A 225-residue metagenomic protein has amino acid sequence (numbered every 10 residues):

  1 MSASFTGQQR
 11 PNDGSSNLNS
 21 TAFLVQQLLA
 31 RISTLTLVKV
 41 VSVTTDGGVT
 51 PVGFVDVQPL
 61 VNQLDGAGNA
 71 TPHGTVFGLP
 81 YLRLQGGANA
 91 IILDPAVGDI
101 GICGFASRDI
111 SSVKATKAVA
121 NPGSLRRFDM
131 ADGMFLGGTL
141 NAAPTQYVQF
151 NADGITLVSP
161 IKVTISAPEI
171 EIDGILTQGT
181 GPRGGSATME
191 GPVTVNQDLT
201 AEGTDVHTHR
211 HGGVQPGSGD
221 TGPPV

Functional and structural regions predicted by a protein language model:
S2, T208-V225: Protruding loop/beta-arch "assembly-hinge" segments enriched in small, turn-prone residues
S2-P168: Hydrophobic packing positions characteristic of elongated beta-solenoid/beta-helix-type spike/fiber shafts
N12-T21, G179, G185, P224: Conserved GTPase G-domain signal focused on the G5
I91, V195, T221: Short, electropositive, low-hydrophobicity segments enriched in small/polar residues
V148-F150, I155-H209, Q215: Low-complexity, small-hydrophobic/phenylalanine-enriched stretches that adopt extended beta/coil conformations used
